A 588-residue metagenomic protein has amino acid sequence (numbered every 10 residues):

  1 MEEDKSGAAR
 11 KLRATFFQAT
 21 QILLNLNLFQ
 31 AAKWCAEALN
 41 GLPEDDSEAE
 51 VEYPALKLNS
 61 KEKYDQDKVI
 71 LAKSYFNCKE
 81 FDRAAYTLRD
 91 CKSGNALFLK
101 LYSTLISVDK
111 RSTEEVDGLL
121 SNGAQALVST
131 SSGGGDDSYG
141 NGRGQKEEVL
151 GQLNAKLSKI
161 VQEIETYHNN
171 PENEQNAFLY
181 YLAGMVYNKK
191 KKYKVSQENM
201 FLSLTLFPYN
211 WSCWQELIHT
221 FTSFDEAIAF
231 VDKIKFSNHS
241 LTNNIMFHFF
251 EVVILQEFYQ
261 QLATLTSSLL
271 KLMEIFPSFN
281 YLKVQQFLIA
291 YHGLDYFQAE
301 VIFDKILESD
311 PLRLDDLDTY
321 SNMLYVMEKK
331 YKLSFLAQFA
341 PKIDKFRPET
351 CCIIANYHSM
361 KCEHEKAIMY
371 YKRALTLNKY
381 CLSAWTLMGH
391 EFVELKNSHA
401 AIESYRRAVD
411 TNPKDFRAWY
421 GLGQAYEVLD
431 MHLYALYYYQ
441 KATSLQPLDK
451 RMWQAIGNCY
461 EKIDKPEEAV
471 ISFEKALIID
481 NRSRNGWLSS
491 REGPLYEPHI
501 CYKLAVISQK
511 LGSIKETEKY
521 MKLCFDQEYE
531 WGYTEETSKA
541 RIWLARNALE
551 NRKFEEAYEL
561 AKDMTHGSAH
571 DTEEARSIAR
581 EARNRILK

Functional and structural regions predicted by a protein language model:
L26-N27, K79, V108, K191 (+9 more regions): Residue-level detector of the short coil/turn that links helix A to helix B within each tetratricopeptide repeat
Y64, S93-N95, N176, N210 (+11 more regions): Residue-level recognition of tetratricopeptide repeat
D67, A96, L179, C213 (+11 more regions): TPR alpha-solenoid repeat register
F76, N188, Q256, Y291 (+10 more regions): Position-specific recognition of the canonical hydrophobic site in helix A of tetratricopeptide repeat
L204-T205, K271-E274, K305-E308, P341-K342 (+8 more regions): Conserved structural position within tetratricopeptide repeats
